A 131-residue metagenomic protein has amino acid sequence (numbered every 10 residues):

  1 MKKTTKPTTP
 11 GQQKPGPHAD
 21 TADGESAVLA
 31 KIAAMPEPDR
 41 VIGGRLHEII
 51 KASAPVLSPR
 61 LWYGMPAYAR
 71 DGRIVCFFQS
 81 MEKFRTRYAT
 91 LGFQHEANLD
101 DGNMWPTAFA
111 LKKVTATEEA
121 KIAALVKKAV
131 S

Functional and structural regions predicted by a protein language model:
M1-S131: Charge-dense, helix-prone N-terminal extensions
